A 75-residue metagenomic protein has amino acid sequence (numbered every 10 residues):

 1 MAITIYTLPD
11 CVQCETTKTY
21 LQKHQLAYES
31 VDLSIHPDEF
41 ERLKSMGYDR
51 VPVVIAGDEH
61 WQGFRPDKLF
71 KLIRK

Functional and structural regions predicted by a protein language model:
M1-H24: Local sequence-structure signature of Cys/Sec-based thiol-disulfide redox active-site neighborhoods
A2, L72-K75: Short hydrophobic/aromatic patches at helix-to-coil boundaries
L8, Y48, P66: ATP/adenylate-binding site constellation spanning eukaryotic-like Ser/Thr protein kinases, ABC-transporter
E15, Q25, D32, G47: Conserved functional loop/turn residues at catalytic and ligand-binding sites
A27-E39: Thiol-based oxidoreductase modules, predominantly thioredoxin-like and allied folds used for disulfide exchange
K44-V54: Structural micro-motif
P52-Q62: A short, hydrophobic beta-strand/beta-hairpin element that forms part of a small beta-sheet core
